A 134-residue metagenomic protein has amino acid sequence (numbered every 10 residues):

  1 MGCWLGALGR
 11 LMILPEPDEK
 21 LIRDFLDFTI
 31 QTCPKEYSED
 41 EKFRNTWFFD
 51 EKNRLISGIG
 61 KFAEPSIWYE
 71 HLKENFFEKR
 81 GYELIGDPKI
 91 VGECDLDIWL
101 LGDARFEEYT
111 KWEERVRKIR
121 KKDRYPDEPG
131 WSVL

Functional and structural regions predicted by a protein language model:
M1-I30: Short, extreme N-terminal segment that most often corresponds to the first beta-strand
T29-T32, Y37-L134: Charged interaction segments
